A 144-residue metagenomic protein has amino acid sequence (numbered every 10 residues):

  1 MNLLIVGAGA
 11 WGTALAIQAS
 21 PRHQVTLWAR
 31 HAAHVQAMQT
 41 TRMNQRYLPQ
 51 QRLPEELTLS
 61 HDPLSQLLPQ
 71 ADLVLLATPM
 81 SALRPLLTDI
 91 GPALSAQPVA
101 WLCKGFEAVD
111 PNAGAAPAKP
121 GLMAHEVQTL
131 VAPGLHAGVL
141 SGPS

Functional and structural regions predicted by a protein language model:
M1-Q51, T58-H61, L68, D89: NAD(P)+-binding Rossmann beta1-loop-alpha1 motif at the extreme N-terminus of oxidoreductases
L53, L64, L68-P69, L73-S144: Rossmann-like NAD(P)(H) cofactor-binding subdomain of soluble oxidoreductases
